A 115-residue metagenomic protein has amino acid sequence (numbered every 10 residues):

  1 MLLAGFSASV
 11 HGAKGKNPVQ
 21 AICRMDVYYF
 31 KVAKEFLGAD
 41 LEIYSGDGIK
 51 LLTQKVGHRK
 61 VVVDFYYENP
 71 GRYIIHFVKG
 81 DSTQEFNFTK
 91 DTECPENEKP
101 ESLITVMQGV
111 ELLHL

Functional and structural regions predicted by a protein language model:
M1-K16: Bacterial Sec-dependent N-terminal signal peptides
G12-R24, G109: Bateman/CBS regulatory modules and CBS-like beta-alpha motifs in cytosolic regions of diverse proteins
G15, E35-L37, S82-Q84: Short loop/turn segments at connectors of secondary-structure elements within structured domains
Q20-K50: N-terminal targeting signals for Sec/Tat export/insertion, comprising classic cleavable signal peptides
K31, K55, D64-Y66, N87-T89: Generic structural detector for well-ordered beta-strands
L52-H58: Short beta-strand segments within Ig-like beta-sandwich modules, predominantly Fibronectin type-III
H58-G80: Short, surface-exposed loop/turn motifs with a glycine/proline- and acidic-biased composition
K79-L115: C-terminal tail/sorting-segment detector
